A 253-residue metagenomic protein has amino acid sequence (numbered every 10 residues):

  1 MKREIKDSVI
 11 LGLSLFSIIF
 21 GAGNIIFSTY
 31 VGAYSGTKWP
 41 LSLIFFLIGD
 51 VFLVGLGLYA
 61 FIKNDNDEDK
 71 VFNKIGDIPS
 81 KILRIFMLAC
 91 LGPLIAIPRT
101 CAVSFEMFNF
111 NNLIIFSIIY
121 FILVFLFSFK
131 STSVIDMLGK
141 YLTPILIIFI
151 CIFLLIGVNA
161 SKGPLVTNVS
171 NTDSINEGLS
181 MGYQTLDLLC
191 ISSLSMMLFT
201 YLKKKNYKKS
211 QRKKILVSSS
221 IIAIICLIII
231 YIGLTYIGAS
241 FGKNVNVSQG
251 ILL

Functional and structural regions predicted by a protein language model:
E4-S14, D77-L91, I115-I118, S174-M181: Select transmembrane alpha-helical segments in multipass membrane proteins
D7-G49, L56-G57, N64, E68-F72 (+1 more regions): Transmembrane helix-boundary motif of multi-pass solute transporters/channels
I10-F20, A89, L154-S161, S170-G238: Hydrophobic, membrane-embedded alpha-helices of multi-pass small-molecule transporters
Y30, N64-N66, I78-N111: Hydrophobic transmembrane alpha-helices that form the core helical bundles of multi-pass secondary transporters
S35-F52, D77-P79, T143-P144, I215-S218: Loop-to-helix transition at the N-terminal end of transmembrane alpha-helices
G49-K63, Y120-F129, M196: Central hydrophobic cores of alpha-helical transmembrane segments in multi-pass inner-membrane proteins across all
K63-N66, F121-L142, K204-Y207: Membrane-water interface regions at transmembrane-helix termini and the short interhelical loops of multi-pass membrane
E68-G76, I229-L253: TM-loop-TM module centered on a large, flexible mid-protein loop between adjacent transmembrane helices in multi-pass
